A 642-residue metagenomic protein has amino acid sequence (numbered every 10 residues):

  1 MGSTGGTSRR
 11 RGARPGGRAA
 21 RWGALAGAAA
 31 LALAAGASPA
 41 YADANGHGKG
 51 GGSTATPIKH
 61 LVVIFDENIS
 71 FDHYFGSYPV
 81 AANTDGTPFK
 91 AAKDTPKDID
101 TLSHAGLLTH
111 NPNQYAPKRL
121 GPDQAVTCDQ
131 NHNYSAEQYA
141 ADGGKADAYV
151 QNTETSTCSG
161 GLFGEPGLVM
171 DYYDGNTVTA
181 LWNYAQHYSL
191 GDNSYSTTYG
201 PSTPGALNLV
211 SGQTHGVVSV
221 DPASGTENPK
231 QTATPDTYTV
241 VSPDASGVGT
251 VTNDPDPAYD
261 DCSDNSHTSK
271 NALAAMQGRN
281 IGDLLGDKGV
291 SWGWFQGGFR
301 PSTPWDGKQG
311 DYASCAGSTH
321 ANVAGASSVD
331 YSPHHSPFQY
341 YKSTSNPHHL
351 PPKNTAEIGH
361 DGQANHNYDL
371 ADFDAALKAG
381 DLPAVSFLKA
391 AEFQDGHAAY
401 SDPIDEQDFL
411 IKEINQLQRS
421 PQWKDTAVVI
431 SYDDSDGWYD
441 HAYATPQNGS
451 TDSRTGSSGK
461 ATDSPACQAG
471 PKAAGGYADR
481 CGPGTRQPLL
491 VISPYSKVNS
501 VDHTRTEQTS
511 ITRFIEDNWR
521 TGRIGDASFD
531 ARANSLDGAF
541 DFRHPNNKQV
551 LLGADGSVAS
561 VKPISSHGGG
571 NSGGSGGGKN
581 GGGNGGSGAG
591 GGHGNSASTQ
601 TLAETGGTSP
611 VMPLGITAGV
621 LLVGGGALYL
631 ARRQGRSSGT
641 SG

Functional and structural regions predicted by a protein language model:
M1-G17: N-terminal secretory signal peptides that target proteins for export/translocation
G2, R18-A24, Y41-G606, P610-V620 (+1 more regions): N-terminal pro-sequences and low-complexity stem/linker regions of secreted or lumenal proteins
L25-L31: Hydrophobic helical h-region of N-terminal Sec-dependent signal peptides in bacterial secretory/periplasmic proteins
G27, Y41, R633-R636: Juxtamembrane transmembrane-helix termini
A32-Y41: C-terminal segment of classical bacterial N-terminal signal peptides
G619-G642: C-terminal membrane-anchoring or membrane-association module
